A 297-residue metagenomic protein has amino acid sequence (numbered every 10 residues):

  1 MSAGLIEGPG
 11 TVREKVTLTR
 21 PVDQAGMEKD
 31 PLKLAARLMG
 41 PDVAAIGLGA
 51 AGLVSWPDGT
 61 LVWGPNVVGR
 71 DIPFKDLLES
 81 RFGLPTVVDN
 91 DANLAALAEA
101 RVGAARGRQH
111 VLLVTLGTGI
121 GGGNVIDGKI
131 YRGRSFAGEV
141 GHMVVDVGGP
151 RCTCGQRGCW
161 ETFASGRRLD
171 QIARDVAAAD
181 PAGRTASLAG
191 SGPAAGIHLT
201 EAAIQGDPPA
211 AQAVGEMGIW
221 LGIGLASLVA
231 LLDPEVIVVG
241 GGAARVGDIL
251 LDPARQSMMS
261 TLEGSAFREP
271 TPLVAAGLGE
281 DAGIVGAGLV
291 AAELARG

Functional and structural regions predicted by a protein language model:
M1-A45, S55-T60, D76-L84, A98-R108 (+1 more regions): ATP-binding/phosphotransfer module of carbohydrate and carboxylate kinases, centering on a glycine-rich
T19-V22, A45, G69, G133-V140: A short acidic/small-residue loop/turn micro-motif
A51-V54, G117-G119, A243-A244: Short glycine-rich anion-binding loops that position phosphate/pyrophosphate groups of nucleotides and phosphorylated
G59-R70: A charged helix-plus-loop insertion that forms the helical arch/lid used to bind and gate nucleic-acid substrates
T86-N90: General beta-strand structural signal in soluble alpha/beta enzymes
D91, G117, A287: Active-site glycine-centered loops adjacent to acidic/histidine catalytic or metal-binding residues that shape
R108-A164: Glycine-rich phosphate-binding loop of actin/hexokinase-like ATP-binding domains
